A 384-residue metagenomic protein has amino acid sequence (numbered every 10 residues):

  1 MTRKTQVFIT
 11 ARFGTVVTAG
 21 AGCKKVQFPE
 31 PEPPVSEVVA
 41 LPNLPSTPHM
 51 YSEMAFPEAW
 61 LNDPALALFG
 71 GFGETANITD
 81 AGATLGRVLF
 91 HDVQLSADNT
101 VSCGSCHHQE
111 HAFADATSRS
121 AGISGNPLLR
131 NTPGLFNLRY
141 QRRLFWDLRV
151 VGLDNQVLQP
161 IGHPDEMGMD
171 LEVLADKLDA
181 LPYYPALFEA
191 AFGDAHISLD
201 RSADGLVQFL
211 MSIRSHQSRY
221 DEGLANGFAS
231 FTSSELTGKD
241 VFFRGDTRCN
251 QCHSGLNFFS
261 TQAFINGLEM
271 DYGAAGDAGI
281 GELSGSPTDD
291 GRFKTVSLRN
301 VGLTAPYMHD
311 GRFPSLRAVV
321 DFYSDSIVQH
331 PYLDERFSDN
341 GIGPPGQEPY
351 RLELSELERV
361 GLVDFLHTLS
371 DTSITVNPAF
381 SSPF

Functional and structural regions predicted by a protein language model:
M1, A21-G22: Short, low-complexity interaction segments enriched in Ser/Thr/Pro/Gly
T2-T10: Bacterial N-terminal signal peptides that target proteins for export
T10-T18: Bacterial N-terminal signal peptides
C23-F384: Periplasmic c-type cytochrome electron-transfer domains
